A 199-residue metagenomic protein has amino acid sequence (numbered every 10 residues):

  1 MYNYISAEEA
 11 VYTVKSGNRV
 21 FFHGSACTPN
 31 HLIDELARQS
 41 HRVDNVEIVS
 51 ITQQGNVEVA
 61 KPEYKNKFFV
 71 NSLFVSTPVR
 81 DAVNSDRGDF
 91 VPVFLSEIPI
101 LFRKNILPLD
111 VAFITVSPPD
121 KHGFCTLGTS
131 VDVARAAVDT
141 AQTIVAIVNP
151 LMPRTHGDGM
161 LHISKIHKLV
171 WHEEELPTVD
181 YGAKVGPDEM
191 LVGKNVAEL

Functional and structural regions predicted by a protein language model:
M1-L199: Conserved alpha/beta enzyme-core scaffold
